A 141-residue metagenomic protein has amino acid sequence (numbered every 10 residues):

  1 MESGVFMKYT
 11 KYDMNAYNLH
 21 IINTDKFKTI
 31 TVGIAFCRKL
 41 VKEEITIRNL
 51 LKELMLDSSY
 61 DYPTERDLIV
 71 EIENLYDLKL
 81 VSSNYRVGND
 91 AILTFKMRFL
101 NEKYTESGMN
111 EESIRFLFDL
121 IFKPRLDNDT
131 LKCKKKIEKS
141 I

Functional and structural regions predicted by a protein language model:
G4-T31: N- or domain-start disorder-to-order transition segments that initiate the globular core
G4-Y9, D25, M55, T64-V70: N-terminal start-of-chain detector that recognizes signal peptides and the immediate post-cleavage beginning
T10-N15, S58-S59, I72-Y76: A short linear-motif detector with a strong N-terminal bias
I22, K28-L40, T46, E65-D119: M16 family metallopeptidases and their MPP-like homologs
N49-D57: Active-site SXXK
S58-D61, E102-E106, K123-K132: Short, polar/flexible loop-turn hinges at active-site or ligand-entry regions and domain interfaces
I69, F116, L120-I141: Acidic/histidine-enriched alpha-helical segments
